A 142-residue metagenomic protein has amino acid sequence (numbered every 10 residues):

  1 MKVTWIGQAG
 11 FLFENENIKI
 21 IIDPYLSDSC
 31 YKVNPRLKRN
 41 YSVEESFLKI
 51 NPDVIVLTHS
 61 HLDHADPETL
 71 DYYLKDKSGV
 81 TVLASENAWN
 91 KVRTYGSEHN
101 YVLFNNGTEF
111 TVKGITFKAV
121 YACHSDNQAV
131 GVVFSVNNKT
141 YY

Functional and structural regions predicted by a protein language model:
M1-T4, K19: Extreme N-terminal starter segment of soluble prokaryotic enzymes
G7-Q8, S85-K91, N105-T108: Short, polar loop motifs at secondary-structure junctions
G10-E16, T111-Y142: Catalytic core of the metallo-beta-lactamase
I18, D76-T81: A short helix->loop->beta-strand "cap" motif at the edges of active sites that frequently abuts
I18-V56, E68-Y72: Pre-active-site segment of Zn-dependent metallo-hydrolases
I22-D23, N51-D63, L83-E86, Y142: Active-site neighborhood of phospho(di)ester-bond hydrolases with catalytic His/Asp-centered motifs
D66-D76, T94: Metal-dependent catalytic neighborhoods of phosphoester/phosphodiester hydrolases
V92-V102: Helix-loop-beta element that forms the nucleotide-linked donor phosphate-binding surface in glycosyltransferases
